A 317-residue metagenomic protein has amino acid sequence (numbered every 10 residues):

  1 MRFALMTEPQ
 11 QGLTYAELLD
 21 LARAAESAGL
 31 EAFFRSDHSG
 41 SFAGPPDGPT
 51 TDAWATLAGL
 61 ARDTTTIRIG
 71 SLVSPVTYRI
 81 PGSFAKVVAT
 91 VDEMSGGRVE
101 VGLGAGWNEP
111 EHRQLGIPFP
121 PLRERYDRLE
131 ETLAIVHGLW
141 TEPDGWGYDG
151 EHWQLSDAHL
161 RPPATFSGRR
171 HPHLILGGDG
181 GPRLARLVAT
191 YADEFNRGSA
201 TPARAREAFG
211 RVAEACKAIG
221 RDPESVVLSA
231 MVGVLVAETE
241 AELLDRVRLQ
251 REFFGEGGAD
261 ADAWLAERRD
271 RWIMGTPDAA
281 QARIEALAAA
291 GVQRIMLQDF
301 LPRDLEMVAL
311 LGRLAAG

Functional and structural regions predicted by a protein language model:
M1-G317: Active-site-adjacent structural elements that line small-molecule/cofactor binding pockets in enzymes
